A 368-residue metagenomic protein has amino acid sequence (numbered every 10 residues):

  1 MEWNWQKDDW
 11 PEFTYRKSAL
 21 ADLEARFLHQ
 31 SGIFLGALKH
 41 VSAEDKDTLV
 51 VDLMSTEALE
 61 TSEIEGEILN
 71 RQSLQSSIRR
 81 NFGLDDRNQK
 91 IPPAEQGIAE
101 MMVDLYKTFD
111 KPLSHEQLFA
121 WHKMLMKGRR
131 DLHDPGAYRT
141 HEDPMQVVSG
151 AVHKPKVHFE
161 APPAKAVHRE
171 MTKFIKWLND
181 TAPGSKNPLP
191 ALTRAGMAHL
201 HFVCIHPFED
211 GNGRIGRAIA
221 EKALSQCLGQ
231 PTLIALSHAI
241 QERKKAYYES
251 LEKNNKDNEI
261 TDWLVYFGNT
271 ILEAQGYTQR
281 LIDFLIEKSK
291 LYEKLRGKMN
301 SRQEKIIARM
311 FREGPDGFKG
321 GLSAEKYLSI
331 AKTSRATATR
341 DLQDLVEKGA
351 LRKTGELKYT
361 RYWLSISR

Functional and structural regions predicted by a protein language model:
M1-R368: FIC/Doc superfamily catalytic core
